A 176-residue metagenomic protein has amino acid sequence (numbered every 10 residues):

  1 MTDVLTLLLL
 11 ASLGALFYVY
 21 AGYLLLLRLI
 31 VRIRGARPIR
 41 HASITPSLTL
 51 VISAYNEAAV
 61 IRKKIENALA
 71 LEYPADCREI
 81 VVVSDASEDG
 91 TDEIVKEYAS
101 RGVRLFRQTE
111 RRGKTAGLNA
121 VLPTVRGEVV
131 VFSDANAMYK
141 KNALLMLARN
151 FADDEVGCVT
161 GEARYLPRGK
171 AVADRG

Functional and structural regions predicted by a protein language model:
M1-A42: N-terminal membrane-anchoring/stem segments of glycan-assembly enzymes
L25-G35, E57-L71: Short, well-formed alpha-helical segments that are part of the catalytic scaffolds of diverse glycosyltransferases
P46-T49, E79: Cell-envelope/extracellular polymer assembly enzymes that use nucleotide-activated donors
T49, N67, P74, S84-D92 (+2 more regions): A conserved acidic beta->alpha catalytic loop
I65-E66, D92-K96, P123, G127 (+1 more regions): Short alpha-helix within the catalytic core of nucleotide-sugar-dependent glycosyltransferases
C77-V81, D92-T124, M138, E162 (+1 more regions): Conserved donor nucleotide-binding strand/loop of the catalytic core
V130: Short aromatic/hydrophobic "clamp" motif used to bind/position activated sugar donors
K141-D174: Conserved donor NDP-sugar-binding/catalytic core segment of glycosyltransferases
